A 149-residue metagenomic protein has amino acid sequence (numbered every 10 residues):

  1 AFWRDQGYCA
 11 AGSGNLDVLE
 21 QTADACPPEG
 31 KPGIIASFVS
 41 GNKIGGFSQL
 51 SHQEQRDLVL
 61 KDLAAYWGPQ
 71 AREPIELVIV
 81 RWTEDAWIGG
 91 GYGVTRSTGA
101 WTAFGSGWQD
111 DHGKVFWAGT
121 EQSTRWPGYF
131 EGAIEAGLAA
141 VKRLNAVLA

Functional and structural regions predicted by a protein language model:
F2-A149: Conserved flavin/dinucleotide-binding core of flavoenzymes
